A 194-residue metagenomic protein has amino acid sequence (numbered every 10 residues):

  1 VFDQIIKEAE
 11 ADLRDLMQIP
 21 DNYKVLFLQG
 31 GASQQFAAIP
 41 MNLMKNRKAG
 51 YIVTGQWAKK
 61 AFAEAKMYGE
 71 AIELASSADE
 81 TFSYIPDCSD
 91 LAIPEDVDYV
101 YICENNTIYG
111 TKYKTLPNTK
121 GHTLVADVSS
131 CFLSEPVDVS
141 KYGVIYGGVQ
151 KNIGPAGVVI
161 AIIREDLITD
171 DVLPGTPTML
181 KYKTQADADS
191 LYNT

Functional and structural regions predicted by a protein language model:
V1-Q35, N42, Q56, A63-E64: Conserved N-terminal alpha-helix of the aminotransferase class I/II PLP-enzyme fold
V25-Q29, Y51, E73-S76, I102 (+2 more regions): General beta-strand structural signal in soluble alpha/beta enzymes
I39-P40, I108: Active-site pocket-lining segments that scaffold enzyme catalytic pockets across diverse folds
M44-K59: Conserved PLP-anchoring active-site segment centered on the Schiff-base-forming lysine
Q56-W57, S76-E80, N105-Y109, S129-F132 (+3 more regions): Short acidic/polar capping segments at secondary-structure boundaries
A65, S77-F132: Active-site phosphate-binding strand-loop segment of PLP-dependent enzymes
V125, V139-Q150, V159: Conserved active-site segment immediately N-terminal to the catalytic lysine that forms the internal aldimine
V149-T194: Active-site C-terminal subdomain of aminotransferase-like
